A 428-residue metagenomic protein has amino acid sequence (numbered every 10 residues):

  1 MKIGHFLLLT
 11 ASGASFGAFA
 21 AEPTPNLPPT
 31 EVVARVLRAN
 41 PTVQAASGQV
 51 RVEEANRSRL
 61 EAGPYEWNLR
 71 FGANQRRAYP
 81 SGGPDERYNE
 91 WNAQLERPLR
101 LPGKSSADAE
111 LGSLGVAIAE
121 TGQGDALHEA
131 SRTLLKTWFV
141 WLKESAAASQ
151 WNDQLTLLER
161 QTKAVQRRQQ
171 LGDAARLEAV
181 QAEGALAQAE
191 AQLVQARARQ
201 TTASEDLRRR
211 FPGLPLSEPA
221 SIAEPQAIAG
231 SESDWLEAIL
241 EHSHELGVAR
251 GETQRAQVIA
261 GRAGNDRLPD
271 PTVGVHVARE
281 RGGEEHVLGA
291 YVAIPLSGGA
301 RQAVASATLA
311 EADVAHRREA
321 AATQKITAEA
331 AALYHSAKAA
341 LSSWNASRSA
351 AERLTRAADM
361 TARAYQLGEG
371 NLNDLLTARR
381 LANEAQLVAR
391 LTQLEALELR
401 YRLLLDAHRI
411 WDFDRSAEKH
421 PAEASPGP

Functional and structural regions predicted by a protein language model:
M1-L7: Bacterial N-terminal signal peptides that target proteins for export
S15-G17: N-terminal signal peptide c-region/cleavage motif recognized by signal peptidases
A21-N26, G48, R70-D108, E218-A229 (+2 more regions): Small/polar, glycine/serine/threonine/aspartate-rich low-complexity segments that form flexible
E22, V388-P428: Acidic, low-complexity, intrinsically disordered peripheral segments
L27, A126-H242, L333-S336, A340 (+3 more regions): Periplasmic alpha-helical coiled-coil/stalk elements that build and connect Gram-negative outer-membrane
T30-R38, A179, E183, G213-T272 (+5 more regions): Amphipathic alpha-helical coiled-coil scaffold segments and their short linker/junction regions
A34-Q44, R51-E66, A93-L111, T121-H128 (+7 more regions): A glycine-/polar-enriched beta->alpha junction
W67, Q169-D173, Y365-E369: A short glycine-centered flexible hinge/capping loop motif at secondary-structure junctions
